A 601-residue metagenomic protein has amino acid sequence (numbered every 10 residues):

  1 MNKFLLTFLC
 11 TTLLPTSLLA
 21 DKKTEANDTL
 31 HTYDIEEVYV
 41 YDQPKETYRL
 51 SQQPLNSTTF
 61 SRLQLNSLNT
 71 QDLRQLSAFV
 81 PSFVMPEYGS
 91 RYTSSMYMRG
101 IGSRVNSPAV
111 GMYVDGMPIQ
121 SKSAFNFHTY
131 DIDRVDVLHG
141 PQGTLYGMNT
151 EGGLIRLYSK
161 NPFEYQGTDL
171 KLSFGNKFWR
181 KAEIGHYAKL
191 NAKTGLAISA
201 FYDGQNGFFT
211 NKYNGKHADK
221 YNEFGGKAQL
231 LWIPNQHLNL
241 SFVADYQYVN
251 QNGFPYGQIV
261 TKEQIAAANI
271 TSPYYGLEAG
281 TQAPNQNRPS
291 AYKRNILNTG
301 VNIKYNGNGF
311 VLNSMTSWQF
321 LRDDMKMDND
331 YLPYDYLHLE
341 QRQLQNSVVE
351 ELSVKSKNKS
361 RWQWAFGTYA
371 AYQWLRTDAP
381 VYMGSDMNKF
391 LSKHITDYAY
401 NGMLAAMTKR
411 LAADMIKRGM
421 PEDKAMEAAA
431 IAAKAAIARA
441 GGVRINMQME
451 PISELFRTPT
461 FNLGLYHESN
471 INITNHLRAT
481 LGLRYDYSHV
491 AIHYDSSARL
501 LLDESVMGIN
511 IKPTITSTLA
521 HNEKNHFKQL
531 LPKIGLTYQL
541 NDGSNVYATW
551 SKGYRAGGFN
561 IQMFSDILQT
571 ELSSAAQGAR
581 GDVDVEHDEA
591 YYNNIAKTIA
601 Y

Functional and structural regions predicted by a protein language model:
T32-N66, T93-S95, F163: N-terminal periplasmic "start-of-domain" segments of outer-membrane beta-barrel proteins
R74-M117: Extracytoplasmic beta-strand/coil segments of soluble accessory domains associated with Gram-negative outer-membrane
S94, P108, S121, Y130-D133 (+6 more regions): Outer-membrane beta-barrel translocator/receptor signature
E164-Y165, S173, K189-Q286, L321-Y336 (+4 more regions): Periplasmic-side early beta-strands and strand-to-turn transitions of outer-membrane beta-barrels
L172-F178, Y202-N206, Y246-N250, G307 (+5 more regions): Transmembrane beta-strands of outer-membrane beta-barrel pores
T210-K216, F254-A283, D330-L337, Y382-S453 (+2 more regions): Solvent-exposed loop segments that connect transmembrane elements
L231-N235, V354-K357, G367-A371, F456-Y601: Structural signature of Gram-negative outer-membrane beta-barrels, strongest in the C-terminal barrel of TonB-dependent
R294-L321, L339, Q343-S497, Q539: Face-selective signature of the C-terminal outer-membrane beta-barrel domain
